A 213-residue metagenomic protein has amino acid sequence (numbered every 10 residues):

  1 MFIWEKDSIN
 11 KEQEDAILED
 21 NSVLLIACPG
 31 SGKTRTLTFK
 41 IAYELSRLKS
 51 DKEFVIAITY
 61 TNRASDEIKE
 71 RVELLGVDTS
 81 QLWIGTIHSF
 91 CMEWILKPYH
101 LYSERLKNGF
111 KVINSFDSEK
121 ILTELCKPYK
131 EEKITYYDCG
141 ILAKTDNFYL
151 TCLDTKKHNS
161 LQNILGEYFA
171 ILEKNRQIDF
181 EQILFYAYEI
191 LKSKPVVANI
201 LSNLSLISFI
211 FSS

Functional and structural regions predicted by a protein language model:
M1-I26, S31, R35-T36, F54-I56 (+1 more regions): Accessory N-terminal region flanking or inserted into the helicase ATPase core in nucleic-acid motor proteins
E19, R47-L48, L75: Alpha-helix C-cap/termination motif
R35-S50, E67, R71: Walker A/P-loop NTP-binding motif
I41-A42, K69-E73, H88, L184 (+2 more regions): Short, well-ordered alpha-helical packing segments
E44, F90-C91, S208-S213: Catalytic P-loop NTPase motifs of RecA-like helicase/translocase cores
K49-E53, D78-S80, I200-S202: Short helix-terminating capping/connector loops at secondary-structure junctions
F54, D66-C139: Conserved P-loop NTPase-based nucleic-acid remodeling module centered on helicase motor cores
